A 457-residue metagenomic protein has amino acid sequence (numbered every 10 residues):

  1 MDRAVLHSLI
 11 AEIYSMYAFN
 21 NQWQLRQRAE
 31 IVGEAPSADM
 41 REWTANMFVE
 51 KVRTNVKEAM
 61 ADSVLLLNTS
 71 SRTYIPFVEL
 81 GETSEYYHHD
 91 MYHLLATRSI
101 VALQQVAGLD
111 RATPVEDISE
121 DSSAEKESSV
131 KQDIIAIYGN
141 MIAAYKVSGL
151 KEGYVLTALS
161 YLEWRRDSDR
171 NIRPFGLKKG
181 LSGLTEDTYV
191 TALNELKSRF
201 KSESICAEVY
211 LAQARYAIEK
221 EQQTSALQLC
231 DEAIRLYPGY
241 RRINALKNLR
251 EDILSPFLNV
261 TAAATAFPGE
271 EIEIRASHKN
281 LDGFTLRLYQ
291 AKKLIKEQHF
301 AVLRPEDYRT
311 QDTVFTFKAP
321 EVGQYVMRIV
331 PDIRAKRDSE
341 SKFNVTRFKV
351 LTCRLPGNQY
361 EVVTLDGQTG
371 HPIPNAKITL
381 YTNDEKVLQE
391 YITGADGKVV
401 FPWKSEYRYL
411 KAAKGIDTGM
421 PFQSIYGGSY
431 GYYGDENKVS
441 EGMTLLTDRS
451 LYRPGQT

Functional and structural regions predicted by a protein language model:
M1-T457: N-terminal, cleavable Sec-dependent signal peptides of secreted/periplasmic/extracellular proteins
